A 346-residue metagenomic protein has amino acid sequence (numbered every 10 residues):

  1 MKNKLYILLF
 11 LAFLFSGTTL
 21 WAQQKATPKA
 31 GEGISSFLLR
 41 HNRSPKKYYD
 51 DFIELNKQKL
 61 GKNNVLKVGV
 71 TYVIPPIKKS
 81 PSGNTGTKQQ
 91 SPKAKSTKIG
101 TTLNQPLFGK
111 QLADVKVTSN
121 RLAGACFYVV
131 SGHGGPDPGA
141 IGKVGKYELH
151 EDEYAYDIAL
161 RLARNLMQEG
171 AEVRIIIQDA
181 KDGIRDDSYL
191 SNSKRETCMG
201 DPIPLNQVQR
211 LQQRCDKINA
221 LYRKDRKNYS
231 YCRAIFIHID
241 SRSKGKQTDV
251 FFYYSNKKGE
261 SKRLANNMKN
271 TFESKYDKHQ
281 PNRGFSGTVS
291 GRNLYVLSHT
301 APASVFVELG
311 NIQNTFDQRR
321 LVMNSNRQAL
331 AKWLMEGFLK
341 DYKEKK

Functional and structural regions predicted by a protein language model:
L8-G17: Bacterial N-terminal signal peptides
W21-R43: Primarily a LysM-type cell-wall glycan-binding module
G31, G69-Y72: Loop/turn positions that initiate beta-strands
I34, K78-S80, H133-P136, D179-G183 (+5 more regions): Solvent-exposed loop/turn segments at secondary-structure junctions within structured extracellular/periplasmic domains
D50-N63: Short acidic beta-strand-loop surface patches of small beta-rich interaction domains
P75-F127: Non-catalytic propeptide/linker segments at domain boundaries
L107-D216, D240-S243: Active-site histidine-acidic residue metal-binding/catalytic motifs, centered on HxH/HExxH-like signatures
D225, D240-S243, Y253-S255, S274 (+1 more regions): Active-site-adjacent mobile loop/cap segments within catalytic or ligand-binding domains
